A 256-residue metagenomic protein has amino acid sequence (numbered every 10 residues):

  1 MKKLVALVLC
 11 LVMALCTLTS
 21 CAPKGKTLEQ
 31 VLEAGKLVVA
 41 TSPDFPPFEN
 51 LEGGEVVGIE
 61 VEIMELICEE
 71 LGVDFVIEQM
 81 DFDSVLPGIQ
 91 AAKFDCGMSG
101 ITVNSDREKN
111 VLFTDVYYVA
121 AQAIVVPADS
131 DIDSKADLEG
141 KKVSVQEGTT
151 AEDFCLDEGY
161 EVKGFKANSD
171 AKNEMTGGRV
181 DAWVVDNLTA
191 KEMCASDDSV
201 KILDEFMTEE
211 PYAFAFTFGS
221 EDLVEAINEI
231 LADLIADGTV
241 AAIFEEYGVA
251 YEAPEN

Functional and structural regions predicted by a protein language model:
M1-K36, P254-N256: Short, low-complexity disordered leader/linker segments with a strong preference for bacterial N-terminal type II
A22, V61-E70, E147-T149, A213-Y251: Extended ligand-binding regions for polar small-molecule ligands
G25, V76-I89, S130, E147-T150 (+2 more regions): Short helix-initiation/N-cap motifs at beta->coil->alpha
G25-G100: Extracytoplasmic small-molecule ligand-binding "clamshell" domains of the periplasmic binding protein/Venus flytrap
L28-Q30, V126-V143: Flexible hinge/capping segments at coil-to-helix
L37-T41, K135-G148, E152: Short loop->beta-strand "edge-of-pocket" segments that line small-molecule binding or catalytic clefts across diverse
P43, V119-V126, K191-A232, A250-N256: Periplasmic-binding protein-like
S84, I101-K109, K172-T176, D181-E209: A ligand-binding cleft/hinge motif common to bilobed small-molecule-binding domains
